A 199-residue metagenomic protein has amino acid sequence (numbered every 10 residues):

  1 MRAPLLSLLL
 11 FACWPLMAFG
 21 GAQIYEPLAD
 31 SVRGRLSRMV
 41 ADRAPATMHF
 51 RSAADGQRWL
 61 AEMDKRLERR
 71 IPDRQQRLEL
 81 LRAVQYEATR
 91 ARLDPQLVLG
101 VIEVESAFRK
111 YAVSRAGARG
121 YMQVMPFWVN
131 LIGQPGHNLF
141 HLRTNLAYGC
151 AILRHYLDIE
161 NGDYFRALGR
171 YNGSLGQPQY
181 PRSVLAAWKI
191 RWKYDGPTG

Functional and structural regions predicted by a protein language model:
M1-P4: Positively charged n-region of N-terminal signal peptides that target proteins for export
S7-P15: Bacterial N-terminal signal peptides
W14-L16, A29, S37, Y121 (+1 more regions): Low-complexity, intrinsically disordered short peptide segments enriched in small/polar/basic residues
L16-A22: Boundary at the C-terminal end of the N-terminal hydrophobic targeting segment
A22-M39: Short N-terminal segments immediately surrounding and downstream of signal-peptide cleavage
D42-G199: Catalytic glycan-binding domains that act on GlcNAc-containing polysaccharides
